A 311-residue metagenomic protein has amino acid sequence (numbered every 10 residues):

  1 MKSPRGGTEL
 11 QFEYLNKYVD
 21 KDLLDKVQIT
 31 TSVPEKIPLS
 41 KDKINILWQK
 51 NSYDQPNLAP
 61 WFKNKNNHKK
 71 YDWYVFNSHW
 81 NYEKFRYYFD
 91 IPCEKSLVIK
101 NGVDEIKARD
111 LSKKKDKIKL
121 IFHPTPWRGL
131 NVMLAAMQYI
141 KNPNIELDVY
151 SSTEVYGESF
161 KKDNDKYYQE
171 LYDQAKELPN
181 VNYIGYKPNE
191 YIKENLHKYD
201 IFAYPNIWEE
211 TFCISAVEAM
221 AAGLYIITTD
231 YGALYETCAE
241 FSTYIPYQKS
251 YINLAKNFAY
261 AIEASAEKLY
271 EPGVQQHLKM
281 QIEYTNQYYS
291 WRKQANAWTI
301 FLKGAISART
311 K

Functional and structural regions predicted by a protein language model:
M1-P38: N-terminal pre-catalytic "stem/leader" segment of glycosyltransferase-like enzymes
R5-L10, K249, N253, Y270-R309: A charged, aromatic-enriched C-terminal amphipathic alpha-helix characteristic of glycosyltransferases across folds
V27-N57, H68, D72-F76, L97-I99: Active-site proximal beta-strand in glycosyltransferases
D72-R86, I91-A108: Donor nucleotide-sugar binding/catalytic pocket of nucleotide-sugar-dependent glycosyltransferases
S112-G129, L134-M137, D148: Conserved donor-binding/catalytic core segment of Leloir-type glycosyltransferases
K161-K187: Nucleotide-activated donor-binding/catalytic signature segment of Leloir-type glycosyltransferases, i.e., the conserved
Y225-T228: Short hydrophobic beta-strand element within catalytic cores of glycosyltransferases and related nucleotide-activated
Y235-A266: Change "using UDP/GDP/dTDP sugars" to "using nucleotide sugars
